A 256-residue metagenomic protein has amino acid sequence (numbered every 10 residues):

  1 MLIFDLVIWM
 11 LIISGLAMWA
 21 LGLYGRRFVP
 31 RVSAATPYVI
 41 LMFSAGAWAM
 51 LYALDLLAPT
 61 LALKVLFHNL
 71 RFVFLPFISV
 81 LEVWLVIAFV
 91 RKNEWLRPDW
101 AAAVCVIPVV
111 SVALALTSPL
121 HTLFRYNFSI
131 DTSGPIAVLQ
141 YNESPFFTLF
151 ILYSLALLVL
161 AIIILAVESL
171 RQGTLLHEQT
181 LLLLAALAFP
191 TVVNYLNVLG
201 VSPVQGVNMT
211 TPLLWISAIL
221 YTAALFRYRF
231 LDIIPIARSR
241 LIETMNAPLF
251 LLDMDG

Functional and structural regions predicted by a protein language model:
M1, S129-F146: Juxtamembrane membrane-water interface segments that cap and precede transmembrane helices
L2-W19, V29-R125, S144-V159, L184-L187 (+1 more regions): Individual alpha-helical transmembrane segments in multi-pass integral membrane proteins
F4, I8, A35, V39-I40 (+1 more regions): Interfacial "cap-and-anchor" motif at the non-cytosolic start of specific transmembrane alpha-helices
W19-P30, I87, L165-R171, R229: C-terminal ends of transmembrane helices
L21-G25, Y52-L56, S111-A115, E168 (+2 more regions): Structural signal for membrane-spanning alpha-helices in multi-pass inner-membrane proteins, emphasizing helix cores
A102, Y141-N142, F250-L252: Short, charged/polar low-complexity linear motifs in solvent-exposed/disordered segments
D255-G256: PAS/PAS-like sensory domains across diverse signaling proteins
